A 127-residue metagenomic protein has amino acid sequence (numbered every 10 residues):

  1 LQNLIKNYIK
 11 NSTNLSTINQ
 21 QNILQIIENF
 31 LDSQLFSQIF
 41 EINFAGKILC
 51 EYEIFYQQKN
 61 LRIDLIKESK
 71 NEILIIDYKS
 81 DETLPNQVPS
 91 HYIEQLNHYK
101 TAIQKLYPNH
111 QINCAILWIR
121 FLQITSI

Functional and structural regions predicted by a protein language model:
L1-Y56: A non-catalytic, helix-rich entry segment at domain boundaries
F55-I127: Mg2+/Mn2+-dependent nuclease catalytic core
